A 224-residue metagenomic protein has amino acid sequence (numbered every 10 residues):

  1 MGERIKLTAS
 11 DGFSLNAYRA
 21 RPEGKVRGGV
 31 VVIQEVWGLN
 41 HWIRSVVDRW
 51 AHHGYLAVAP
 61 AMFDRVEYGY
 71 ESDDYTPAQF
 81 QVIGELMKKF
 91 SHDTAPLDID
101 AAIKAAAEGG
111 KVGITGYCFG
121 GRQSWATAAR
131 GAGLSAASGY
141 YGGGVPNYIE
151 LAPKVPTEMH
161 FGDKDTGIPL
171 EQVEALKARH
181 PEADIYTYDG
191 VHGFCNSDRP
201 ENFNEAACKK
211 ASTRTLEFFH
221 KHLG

Functional and structural regions predicted by a protein language model:
M1-G224: N-terminal cap/leader regions of alpha/beta-hydrolase-fold enzymes, predominantly small-molecule hydrolases
